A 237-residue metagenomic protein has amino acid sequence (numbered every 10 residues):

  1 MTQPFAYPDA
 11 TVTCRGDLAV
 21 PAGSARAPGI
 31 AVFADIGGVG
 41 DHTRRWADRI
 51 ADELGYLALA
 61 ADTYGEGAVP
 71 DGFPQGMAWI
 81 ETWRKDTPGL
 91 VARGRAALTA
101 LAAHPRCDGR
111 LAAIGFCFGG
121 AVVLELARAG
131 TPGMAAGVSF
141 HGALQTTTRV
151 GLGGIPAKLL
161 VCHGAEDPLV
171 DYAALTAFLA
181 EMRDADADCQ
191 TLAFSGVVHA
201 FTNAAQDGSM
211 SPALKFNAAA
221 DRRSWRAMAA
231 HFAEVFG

Functional and structural regions predicted by a protein language model:
Q3-R106, T202-N217: Serine-hydrolase catalytic machinery in alpha/beta-hydrolase-like enzymes
W46, D171-M182: Short alpha-helix in the alpha/beta-hydrolase fold that links the catalytic acid
P105-F116: Alpha/beta-hydrolase fold nucleophile elbow
G115-G119, V123: Gly/Ala-rich beta-loop-alpha elbow adjacent to hydrolase catalytic centers
P132-A143: A conserved short beta-strand
I155, V161-H163, D167, F194: Short beta-strand/loop motif that positions the catalytic acidic residue of the alpha/beta-hydrolase fold
E166-V170, H199-A200: Acidic catalytic loop of the alpha/beta-hydrolase fold
A185-G237: C-terminal catalytic histidine-bearing segment of alpha/beta-hydrolase fold enzymes
